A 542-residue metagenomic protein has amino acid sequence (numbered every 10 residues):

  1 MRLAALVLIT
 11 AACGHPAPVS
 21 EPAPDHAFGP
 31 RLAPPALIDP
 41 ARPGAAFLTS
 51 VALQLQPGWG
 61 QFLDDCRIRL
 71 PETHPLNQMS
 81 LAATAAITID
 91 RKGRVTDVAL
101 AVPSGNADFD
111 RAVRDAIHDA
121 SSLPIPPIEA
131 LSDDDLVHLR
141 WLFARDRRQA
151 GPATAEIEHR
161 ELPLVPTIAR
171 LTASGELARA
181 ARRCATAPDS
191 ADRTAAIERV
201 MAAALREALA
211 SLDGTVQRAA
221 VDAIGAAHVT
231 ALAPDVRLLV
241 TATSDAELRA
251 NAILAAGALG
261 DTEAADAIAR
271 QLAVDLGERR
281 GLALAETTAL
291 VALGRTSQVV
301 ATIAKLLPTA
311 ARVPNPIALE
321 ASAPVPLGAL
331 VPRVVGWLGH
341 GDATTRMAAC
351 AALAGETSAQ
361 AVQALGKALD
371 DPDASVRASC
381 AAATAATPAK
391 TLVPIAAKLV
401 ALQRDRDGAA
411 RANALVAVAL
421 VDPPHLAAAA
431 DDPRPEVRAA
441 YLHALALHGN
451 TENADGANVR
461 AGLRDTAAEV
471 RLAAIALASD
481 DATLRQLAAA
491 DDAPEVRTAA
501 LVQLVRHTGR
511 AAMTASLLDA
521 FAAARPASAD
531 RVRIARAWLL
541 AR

Functional and structural regions predicted by a protein language model:
L3-A11: Sec-dependent N-terminal signal peptides
G14-P16: Bacterial signal peptide processing site
P18-I38, L53-L63, D90-V102, R111-I125 (+1 more regions): Conserved "boundary/linchpin" sites in short secondary-structure elements
N77-T84: Short, small/polar residue-rich loop motifs at catalytic or cofactor-binding pockets
E161-I168, L177-A181, A195-A210, V229-T241 (+9 more regions): Amphipathic alpha-helical scaffolding segments comprising HEAT/armadillo-like alpha-solenoid repeats
S174-L177, G214-T215, D245-E247, T262 (+10 more regions): Alpha-helix N-cap/helix-start positions at coil->helix boundaries
R179-R182, A204, A219, D235 (+16 more regions): Alpha-solenoid helical repeat scaffolds
A185, G225, G257, T287 (+9 more regions): Structural signature of alpha-helical solenoid repeat scaffolds
